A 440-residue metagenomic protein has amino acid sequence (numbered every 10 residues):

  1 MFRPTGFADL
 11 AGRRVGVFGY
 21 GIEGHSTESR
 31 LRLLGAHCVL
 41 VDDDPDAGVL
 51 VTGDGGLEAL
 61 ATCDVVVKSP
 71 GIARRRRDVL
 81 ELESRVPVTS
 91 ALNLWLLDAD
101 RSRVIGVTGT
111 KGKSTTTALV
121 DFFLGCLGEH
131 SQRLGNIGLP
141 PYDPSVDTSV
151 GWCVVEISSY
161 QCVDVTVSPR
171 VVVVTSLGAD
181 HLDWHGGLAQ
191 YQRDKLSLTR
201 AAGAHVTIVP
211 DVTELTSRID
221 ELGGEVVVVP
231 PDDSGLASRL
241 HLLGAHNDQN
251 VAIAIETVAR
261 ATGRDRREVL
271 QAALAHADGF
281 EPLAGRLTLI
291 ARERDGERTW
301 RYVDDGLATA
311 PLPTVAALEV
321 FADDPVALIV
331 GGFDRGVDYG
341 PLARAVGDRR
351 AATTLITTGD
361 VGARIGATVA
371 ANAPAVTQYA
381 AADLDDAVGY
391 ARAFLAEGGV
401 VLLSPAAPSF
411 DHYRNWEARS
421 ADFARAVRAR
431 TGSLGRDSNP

Functional and structural regions predicted by a protein language model:
M1-G106, V120, R286-T288, D385-A393: Short, basic phosphate-binding NTP loop
R3-V15, S26-R30, L34, R239-A352: Nucleotide phosphate-binding/pyrophosphate-handling subdomain across enzymes that bind or process nucleotide phosphates
G16, A36-H37, T62-V65, H130-S131 (+3 more regions): Short active-site oxyanion
L31, V66, V107, N136 (+9 more regions): Residue-level signal for inorganic ion chemistry
R32, L57-A61, P70-D211, T216-E225 (+2 more regions): Phosphate-binding loop of NTP-binding sites
H37-D42, Q132-R133, V154, V228 (+1 more regions): Short beta-strand "acidic-cap" motif of Rossmann-like dinucleotide-binding folds
V39-D42, T207-D211, A327-G331, A351-V361: Short internal beta-strands
Y339-G399, P440: C-terminal helical cap/extension that packs against the catalytic core of soluble nucleotide-cofactor enzymes
